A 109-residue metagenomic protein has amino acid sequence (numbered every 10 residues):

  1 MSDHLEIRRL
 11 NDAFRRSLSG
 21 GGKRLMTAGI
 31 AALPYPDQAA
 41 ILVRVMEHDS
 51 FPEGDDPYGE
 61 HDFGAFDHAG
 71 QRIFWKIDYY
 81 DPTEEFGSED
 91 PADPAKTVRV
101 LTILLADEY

Functional and structural regions predicted by a protein language model:
S2-D67: Compact soluble domain cores
D62-Y109: Short, compact, well-ordered microdomains
